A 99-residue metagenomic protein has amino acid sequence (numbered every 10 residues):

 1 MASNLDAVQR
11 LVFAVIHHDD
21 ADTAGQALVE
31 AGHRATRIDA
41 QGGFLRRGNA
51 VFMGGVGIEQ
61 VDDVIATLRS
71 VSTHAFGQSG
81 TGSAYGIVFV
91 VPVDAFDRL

Functional and structural regions predicted by a protein language model:
M1-L99: Positively charged, small/polar-rich N-terminal and surface patches that mediate targeting and assembly and bind
